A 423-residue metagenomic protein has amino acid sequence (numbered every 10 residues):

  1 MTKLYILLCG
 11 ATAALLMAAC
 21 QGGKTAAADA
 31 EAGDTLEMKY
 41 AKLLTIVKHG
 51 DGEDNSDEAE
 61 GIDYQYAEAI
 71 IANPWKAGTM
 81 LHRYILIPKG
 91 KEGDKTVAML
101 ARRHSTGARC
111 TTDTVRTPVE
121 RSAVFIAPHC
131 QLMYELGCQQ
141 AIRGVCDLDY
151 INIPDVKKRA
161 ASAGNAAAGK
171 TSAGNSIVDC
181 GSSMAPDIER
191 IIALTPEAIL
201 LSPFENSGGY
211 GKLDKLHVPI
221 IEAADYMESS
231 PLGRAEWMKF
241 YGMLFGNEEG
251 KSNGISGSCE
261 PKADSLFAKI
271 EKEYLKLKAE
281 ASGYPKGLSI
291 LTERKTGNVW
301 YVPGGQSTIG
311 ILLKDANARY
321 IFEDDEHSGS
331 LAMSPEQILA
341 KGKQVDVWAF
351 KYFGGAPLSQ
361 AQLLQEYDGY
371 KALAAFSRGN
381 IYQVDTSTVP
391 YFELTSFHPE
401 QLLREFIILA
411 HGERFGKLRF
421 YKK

Functional and structural regions predicted by a protein language model:
M1-A18: Sec-dependent bacterial lipoprotein signal peptides
C20-K423: N-terminal ligand-binding lobe of clamshell/alpha-beta domains
